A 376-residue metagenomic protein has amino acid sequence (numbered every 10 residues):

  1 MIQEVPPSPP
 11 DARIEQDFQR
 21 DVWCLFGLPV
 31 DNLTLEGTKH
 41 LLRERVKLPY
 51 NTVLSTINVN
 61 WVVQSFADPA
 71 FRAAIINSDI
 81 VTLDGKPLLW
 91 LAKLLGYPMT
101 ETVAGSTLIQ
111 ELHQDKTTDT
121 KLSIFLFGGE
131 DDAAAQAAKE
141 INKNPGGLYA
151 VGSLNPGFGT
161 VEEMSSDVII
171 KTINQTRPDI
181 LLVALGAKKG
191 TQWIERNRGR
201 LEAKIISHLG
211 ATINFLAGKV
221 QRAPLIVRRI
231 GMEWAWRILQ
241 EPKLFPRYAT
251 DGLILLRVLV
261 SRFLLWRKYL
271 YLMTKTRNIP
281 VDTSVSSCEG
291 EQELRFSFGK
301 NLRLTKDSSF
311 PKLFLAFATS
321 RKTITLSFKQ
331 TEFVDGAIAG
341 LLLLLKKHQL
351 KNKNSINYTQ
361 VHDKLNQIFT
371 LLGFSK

Functional and structural regions predicted by a protein language model:
I2-S106: N-terminal nucleotide/polyanion-binding subdomain common to many enzyme families
N58-V62, L185-G190, T212, Q330-E332: Short glycine-rich anion-binding loops that position phosphate/pyrophosphate groups of nucleotides and phosphorylated
I75-E140, N144: Portal/gating segments that form or line small-molecule/metal binding sites
D84, T176-D179, E293, S320-T323: Short acidic/histidine-rich motifs immediately flanking catalytic phosphotransfer sites in two-component signaling
P87-A92, R222-Y271: A transmembrane-helix-recognition feature enriched in membrane-embedded lipid enzymes and envelope glyco-/phospholipid
F125, A135-T176, V183-F215, K219-V220 (+2 more regions): Internal alpha/beta domain cores that form substrate/cofactor-binding pockets in large enzymes and binding proteins
K268-S297: Short beta-strand/loop segment at the start of cytosolic alpha/beta domains
N301-K376: Amphipathic alpha-helical interaction surfaces in cytosolic regulatory modules
